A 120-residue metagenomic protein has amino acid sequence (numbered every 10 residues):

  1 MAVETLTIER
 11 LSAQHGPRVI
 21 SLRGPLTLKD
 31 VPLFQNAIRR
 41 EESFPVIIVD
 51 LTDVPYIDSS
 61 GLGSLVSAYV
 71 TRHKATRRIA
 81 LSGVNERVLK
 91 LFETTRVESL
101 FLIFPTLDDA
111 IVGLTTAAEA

Functional and structural regions predicted by a protein language model:
M1-T5, A117-A120: Short, low-complexity, intrinsically disordered N-terminal peptides in bacterial proteins
A2-N36: STAS-typified acidic loop motif
E9, S82, F104: General small-molecule cofactor/ligand-binding pocket signal
E9, Y56, D109-V112: Generic signature of intrinsically disordered, low-complexity, basic-rich segments and short cationic peptides
Q14-H15, T52, D108: Conserved catalytic submotifs in the C-terminal HATPase_c
P25-F101: Amphipathic alpha-helical interaction surfaces in cytosolic regulatory modules
P105-A120: A charged, well-structured terminal subsegment
